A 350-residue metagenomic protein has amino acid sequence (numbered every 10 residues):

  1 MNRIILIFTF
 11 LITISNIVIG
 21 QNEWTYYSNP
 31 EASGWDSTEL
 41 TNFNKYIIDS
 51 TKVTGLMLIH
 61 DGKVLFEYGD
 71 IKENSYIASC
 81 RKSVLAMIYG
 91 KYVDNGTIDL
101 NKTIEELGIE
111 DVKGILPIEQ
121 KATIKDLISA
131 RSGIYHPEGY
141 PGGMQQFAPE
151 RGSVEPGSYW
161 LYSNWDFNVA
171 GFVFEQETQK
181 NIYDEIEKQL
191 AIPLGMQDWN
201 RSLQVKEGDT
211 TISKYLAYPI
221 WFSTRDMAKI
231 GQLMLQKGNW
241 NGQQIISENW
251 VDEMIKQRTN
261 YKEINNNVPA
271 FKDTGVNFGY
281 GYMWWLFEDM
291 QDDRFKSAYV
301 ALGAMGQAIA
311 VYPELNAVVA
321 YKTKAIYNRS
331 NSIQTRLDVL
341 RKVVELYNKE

Functional and structural regions predicted by a protein language model:
M1-Q21: Bacterial Sec-dependent N-terminal signal peptides
E23-S28, S33-G34, T38-K45, I77 (+2 more regions): Active-site-proximal loop and beta-strand segments within enzyme catalytic domains
L40-I71, I309-A310, N316-A320: A short, well-structured edge-of-sheet supersecondary motif
G62, Y76-N101, L127, A170-F174 (+1 more regions): Active-site SXXK
D94-S129, T178-A217: Active-site helix/loop module of the DD-peptidase/beta-lactamase fold, centered on the serine-lysine SxxK catalytic
V169-V173, Y218-N239, Q307-T323: Active-site-proximal alpha-helical segments within enzyme catalytic domains
Q197-D198, K256-V318: Active-site Gly/Thr loop motif
A298-E350: Structured C-terminal helix/loop/strand segments within mature extracytoplasmic catalytic/sensor domains
